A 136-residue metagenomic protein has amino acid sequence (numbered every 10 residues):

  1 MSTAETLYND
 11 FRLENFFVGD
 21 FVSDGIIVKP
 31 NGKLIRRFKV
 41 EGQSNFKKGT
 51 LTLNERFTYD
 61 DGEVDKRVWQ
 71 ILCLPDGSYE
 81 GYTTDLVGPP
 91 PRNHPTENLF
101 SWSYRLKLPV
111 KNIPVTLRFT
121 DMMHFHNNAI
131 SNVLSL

Functional and structural regions predicted by a protein language model:
A4-D20, F46: N-terminal helix-cap/turn-to-beta initiation motif at the start of protein domains
N15-F17, N31, D121: Solvent-exposed, flexible loop/coil residues
F17-D20, N98, H126: Amphipathic, well-ordered alpha-helical segments in soluble domains
D24-N112, T116-R118: Central antiparallel beta-sheet cores of small beta-barrel/beta-sandwich binding domains
R118-L136: Glycine-rich, aromatic-bearing surface loops/beta-hairpins
